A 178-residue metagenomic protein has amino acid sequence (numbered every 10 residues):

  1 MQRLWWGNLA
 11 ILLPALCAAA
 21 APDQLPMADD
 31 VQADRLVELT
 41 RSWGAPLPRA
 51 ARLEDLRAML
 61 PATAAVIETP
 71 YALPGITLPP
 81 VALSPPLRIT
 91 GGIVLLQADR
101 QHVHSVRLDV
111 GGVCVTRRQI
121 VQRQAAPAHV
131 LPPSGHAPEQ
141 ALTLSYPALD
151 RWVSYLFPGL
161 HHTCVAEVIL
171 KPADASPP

Functional and structural regions predicted by a protein language model:
M1-L4: Positively charged n-region of N-terminal signal peptides that target proteins for export
W6-G7, G44, V153: Short linear interaction motif-like sites in intrinsically disordered regions of transcription factors
G7-L16: Bacterial N-terminal signal peptides
A18-L131, G135, L170-P178: Short helix/turn-capping signatures at newly exposed starts of structured segments
R88-T90, E139, L149-S154: Short, surface-exposed coil-to-beta transition loops
A137-T143: Beta-rich nucleic-acid/ligand-interaction surfaces
L144-P147, W152-A166: Short, exposed beta-strand-loop hairpins at the edges of beta-sheets in extracellular/periplasmic proteins
